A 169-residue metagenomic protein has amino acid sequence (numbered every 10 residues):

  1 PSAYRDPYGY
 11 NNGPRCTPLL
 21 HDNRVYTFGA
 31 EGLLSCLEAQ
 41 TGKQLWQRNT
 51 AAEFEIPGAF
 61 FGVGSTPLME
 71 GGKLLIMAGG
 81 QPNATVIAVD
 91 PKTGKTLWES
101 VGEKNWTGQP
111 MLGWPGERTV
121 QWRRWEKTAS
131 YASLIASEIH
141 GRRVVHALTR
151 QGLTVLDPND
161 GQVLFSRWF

Functional and structural regions predicted by a protein language model:
P1-F169: Noncatalytic, solvent-exposed loop/strand surfaces of beta-propeller-type extracellular/periplasmic domains
